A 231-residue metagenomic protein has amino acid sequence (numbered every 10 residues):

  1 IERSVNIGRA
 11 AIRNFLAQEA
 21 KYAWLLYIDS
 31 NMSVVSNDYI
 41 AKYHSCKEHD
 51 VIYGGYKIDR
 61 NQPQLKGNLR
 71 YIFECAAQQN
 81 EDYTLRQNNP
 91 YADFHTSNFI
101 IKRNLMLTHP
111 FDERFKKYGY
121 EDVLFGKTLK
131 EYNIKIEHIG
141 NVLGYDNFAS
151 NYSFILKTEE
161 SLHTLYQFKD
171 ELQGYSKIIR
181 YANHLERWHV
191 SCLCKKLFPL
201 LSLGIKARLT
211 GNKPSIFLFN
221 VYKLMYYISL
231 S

Functional and structural regions predicted by a protein language model:
R3-A20: Glycine-rich, basic loop-to-helix element that forms the pyrophosphate-binding segment of sugar-nucleotide handling
L25: Short aromatic/hydrophobic "clamp" motif used to bind/position activated sugar donors
D29-S33: The conserved acidic donor/metal-binding loop of glycosyltransferases
S36-N68: Conserved donor NDP-sugar-binding/catalytic core segment of glycosyltransferases
G55, Y71-Y91: Short, flexible, basic/aromatic active-site loop/helix in glycosyltransferases
K117-F125: Acidic donor-binding loop at a coil-to-helix junction in glycosyltransferase catalytic cores that engages
E131-K169: Active-site donor/metal-binding and catalytic loop motifs of nucleotide-sugar-dependent glycosylation enzymes
E160-H163, K177-S231: Non-catalytic, C-terminal membrane-associated alpha-helical segments of glycosyltransferases
